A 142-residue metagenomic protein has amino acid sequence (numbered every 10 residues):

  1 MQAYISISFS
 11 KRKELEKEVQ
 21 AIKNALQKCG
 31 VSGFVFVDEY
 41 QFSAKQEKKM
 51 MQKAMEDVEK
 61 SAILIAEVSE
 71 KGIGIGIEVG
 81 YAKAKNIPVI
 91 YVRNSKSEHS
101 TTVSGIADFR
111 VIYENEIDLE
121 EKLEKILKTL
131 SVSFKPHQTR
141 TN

Functional and structural regions predicted by a protein language model:
M1-N142: Conserved catalytic or regulatory cores that recognize and/or transform ribose-phosphate-containing ligands
